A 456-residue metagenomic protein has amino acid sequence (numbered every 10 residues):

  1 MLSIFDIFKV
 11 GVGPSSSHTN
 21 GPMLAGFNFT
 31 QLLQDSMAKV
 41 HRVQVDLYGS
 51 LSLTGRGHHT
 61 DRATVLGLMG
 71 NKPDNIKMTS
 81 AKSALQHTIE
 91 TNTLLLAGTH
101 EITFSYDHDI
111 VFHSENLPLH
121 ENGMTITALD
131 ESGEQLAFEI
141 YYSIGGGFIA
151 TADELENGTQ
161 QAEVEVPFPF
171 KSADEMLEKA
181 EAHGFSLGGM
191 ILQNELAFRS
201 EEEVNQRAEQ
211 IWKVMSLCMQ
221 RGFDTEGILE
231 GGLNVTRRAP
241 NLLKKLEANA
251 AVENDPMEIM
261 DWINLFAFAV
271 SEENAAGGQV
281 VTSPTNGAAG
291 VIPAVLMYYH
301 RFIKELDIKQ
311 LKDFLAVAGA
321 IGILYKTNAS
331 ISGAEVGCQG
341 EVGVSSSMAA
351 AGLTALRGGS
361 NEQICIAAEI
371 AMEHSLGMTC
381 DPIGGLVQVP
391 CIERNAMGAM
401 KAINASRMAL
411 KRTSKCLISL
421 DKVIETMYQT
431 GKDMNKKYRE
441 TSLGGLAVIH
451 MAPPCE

Functional and structural regions predicted by a protein language model:
L2-F5, N20, N28, D35-T99 (+5 more regions): Structured, active/binding-site neighborhoods that engage oxygen-rich ligands
F8-G26, A276-V295, C338-S346: Conserved phosphate/anionic-ligand binding catalytic regions in large, soluble enzymes, centered on
S17-Q34, P293-E305, A350-G358: Alpha-helical support elements that line or immediately flank enzyme active sites and cofactor-binding pockets
V65-L85, H113, G343, M348-A355 (+3 more regions): C-terminal domain-closing interface element
P73-V252: C-terminal regulatory domains involved in ligand/effector binding and gene-expression control
F198-G337, G445-E456: Accessory "access/gating" subregions that flank catalytic or transport cores
L306, V317, I323-A396, M408-L417: Hydrophobic alpha-helical bundle architecture
L417-E456: Extended hydrophobic packing segments that form well-structured cores
